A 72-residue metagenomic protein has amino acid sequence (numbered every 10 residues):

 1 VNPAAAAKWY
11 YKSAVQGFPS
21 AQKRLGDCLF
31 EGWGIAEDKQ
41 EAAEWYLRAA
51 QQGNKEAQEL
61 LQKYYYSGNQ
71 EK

Functional and structural regions predicted by a protein language model:
V1, E71-K72: Short, intrinsically disordered, charge-balanced linker/junction segments flanking boundaries in proteins
Y10, V15-P19, E31-W33, D38 (+2 more regions): Short helix-capping/linker turns of helical repeat alpha-solenoids
A21, L25, A43, E56-A57: Terminal low-complexity, poorly structured segments
R24-E31, I35, L60-G68: Hydrophobic face of amphipathic alpha-helices that form TPR/SEL1-like repeat modules and related alpha-solenoid
Y46-Y66: Leucine-rich solenoid repeat scaffolds
